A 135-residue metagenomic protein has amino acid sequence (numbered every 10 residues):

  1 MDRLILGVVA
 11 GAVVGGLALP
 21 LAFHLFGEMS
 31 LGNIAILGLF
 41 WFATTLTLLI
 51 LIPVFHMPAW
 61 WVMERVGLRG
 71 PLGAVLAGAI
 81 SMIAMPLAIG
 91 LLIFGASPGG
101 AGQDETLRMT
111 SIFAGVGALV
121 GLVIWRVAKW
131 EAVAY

Functional and structural regions predicted by a protein language model:
M1-Y135: Juxtamembrane/disordered regions of integral membrane proteins
